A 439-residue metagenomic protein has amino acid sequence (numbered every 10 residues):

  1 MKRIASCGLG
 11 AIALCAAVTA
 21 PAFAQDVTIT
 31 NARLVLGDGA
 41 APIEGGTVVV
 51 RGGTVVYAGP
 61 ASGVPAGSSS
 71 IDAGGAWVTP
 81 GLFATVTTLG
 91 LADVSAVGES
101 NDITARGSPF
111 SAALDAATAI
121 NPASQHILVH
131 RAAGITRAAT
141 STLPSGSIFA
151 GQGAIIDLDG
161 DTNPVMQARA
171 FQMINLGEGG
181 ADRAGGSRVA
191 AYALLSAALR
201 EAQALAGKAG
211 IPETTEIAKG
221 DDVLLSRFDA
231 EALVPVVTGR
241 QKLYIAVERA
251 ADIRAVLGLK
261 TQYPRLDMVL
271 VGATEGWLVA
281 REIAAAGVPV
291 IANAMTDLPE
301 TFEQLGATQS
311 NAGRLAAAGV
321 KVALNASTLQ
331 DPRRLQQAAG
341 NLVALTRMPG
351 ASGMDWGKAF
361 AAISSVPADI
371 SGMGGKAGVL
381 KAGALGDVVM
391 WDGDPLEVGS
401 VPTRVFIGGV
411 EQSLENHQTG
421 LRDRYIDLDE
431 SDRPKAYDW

Functional and structural regions predicted by a protein language model:
M1-I12: Bacterial N-terminal signal peptides that target proteins for export
T19-A24: Sec/Tat signal peptide C-region and signal peptidase I cleavage site
V27-I29, V64-A117, A132: Replace "His-x-His-based motif
A32, L36, A41-G46, D369 (+1 more regions): C-terminal cap of metal-dependent C-N hydrolases
A32, V48, G53, G75 (+9 more regions): Divalent metal-coordination and catalytic microenvironments
G39-T79: Histidine-rich, glycine-flanked metal-binding segment
N101-G107, A112-A113, K242, R281-A284 (+3 more regions): His/Asp/Glu-enriched, well-ordered alpha-helical/loop segment that forms or immediately abuts the divalent-metal
H126, R131-D267, V401, K435-W439: Polyanionic/metal-chelating signatures
